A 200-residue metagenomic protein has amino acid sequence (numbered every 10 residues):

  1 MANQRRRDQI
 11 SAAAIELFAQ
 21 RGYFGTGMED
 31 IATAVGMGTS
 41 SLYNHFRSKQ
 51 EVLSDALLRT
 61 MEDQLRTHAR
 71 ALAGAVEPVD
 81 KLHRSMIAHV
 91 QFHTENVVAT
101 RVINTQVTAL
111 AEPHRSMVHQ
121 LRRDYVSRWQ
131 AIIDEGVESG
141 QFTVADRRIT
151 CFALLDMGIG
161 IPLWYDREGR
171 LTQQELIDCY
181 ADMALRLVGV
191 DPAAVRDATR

Functional and structural regions predicted by a protein language model:
R7-D8, M28, Q50, S54 (+9 more regions): Short, structured helix-loop boundary elements
Q9, A13, L17-E51, D55: Helix-turn-helix
Q20-F24, A75, N96, S139-G140: Short coil/turn segments at alpha/beta junctions that flank glycine-rich nucleotide-binding fingerprints
F46, N104-L110: Short helix-capping/turn signature of helix-turn-helix
K49, A56, T60-Q64, L82-S85 (+5 more regions): Hydrophobic/aromatic residues within well-ordered alpha-helical segments
D55, A69-V98, C151-L154, A194 (+1 more regions): Hydrophobic alpha-helical connector segments
E62-R66, R70, P113-E138, R148-F152 (+1 more regions): Amphipathic alpha-helical packing segments from all-alpha helical-bundle domains
T100-T105, R115, V137-M183, D191-R200: Hydrophobic/aromatic-rich alpha-helical bundle segments in the mid-to-C-terminal region
